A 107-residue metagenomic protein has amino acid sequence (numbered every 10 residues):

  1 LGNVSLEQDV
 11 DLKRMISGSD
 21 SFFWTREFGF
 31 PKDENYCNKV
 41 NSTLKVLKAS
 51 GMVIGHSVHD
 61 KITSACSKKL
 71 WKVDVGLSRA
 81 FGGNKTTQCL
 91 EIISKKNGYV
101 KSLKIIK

Functional and structural regions predicted by a protein language model:
L1-K107: Feature recognizes metal-dependent phosphohydrolase scaffolds
